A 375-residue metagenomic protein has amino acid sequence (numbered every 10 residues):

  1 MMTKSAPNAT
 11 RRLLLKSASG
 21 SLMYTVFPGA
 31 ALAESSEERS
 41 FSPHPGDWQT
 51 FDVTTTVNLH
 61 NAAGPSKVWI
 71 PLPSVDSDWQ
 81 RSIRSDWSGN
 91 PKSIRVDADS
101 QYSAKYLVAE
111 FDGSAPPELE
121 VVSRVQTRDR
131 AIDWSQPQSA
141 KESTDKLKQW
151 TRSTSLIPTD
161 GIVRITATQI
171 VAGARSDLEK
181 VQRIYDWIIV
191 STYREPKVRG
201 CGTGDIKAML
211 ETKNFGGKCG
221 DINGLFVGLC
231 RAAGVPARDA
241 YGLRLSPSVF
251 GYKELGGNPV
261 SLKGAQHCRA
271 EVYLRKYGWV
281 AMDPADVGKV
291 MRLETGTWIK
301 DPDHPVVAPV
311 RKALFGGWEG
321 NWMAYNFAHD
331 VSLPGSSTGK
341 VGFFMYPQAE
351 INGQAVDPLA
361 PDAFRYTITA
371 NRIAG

Functional and structural regions predicted by a protein language model:
M1-L13, G20, Y24, E34: N-terminal secretory signal peptides
P28-A30: C-terminal segment of classical bacterial N-terminal signal peptides
A33-A131: Intrinsically disordered, low-complexity N-terminal segments that are enriched in acidic
L72-S74, S123-V125, Q138, Y241-L243 (+1 more regions): A mature extracytoplasmic/lumenal domain signature
R84-W87, S135-T144, P284-V287, G342: Short intrinsically disordered coil segments
D97-D99, E118-E195, R199-K213: Acidic low-complexity segments
G173, D177-Q182, D186-C268, R275 (+1 more regions): Active-site neighborhood of thiol-dependent amide/isopeptide-bond enzymes
P247, G251-G375: Active-site rim recognition segments
